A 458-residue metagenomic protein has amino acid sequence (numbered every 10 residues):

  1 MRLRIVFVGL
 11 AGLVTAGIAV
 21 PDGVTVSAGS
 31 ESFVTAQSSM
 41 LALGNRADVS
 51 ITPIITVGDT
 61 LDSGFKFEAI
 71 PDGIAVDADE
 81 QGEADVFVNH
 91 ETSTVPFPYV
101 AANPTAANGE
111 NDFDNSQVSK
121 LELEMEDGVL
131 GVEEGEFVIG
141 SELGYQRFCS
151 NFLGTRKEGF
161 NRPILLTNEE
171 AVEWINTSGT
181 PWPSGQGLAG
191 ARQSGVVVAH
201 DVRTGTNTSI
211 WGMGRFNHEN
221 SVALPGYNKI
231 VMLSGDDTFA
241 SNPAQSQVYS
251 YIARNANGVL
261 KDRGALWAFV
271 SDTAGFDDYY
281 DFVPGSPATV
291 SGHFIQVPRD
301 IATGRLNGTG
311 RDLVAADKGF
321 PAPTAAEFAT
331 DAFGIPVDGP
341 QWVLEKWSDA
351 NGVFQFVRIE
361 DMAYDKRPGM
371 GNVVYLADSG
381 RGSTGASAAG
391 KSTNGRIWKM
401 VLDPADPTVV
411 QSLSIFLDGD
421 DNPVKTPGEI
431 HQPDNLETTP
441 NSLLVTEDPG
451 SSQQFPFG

Functional and structural regions predicted by a protein language model:
M1-F7: Bacterial N-terminal signal peptides that target proteins for export
V8-G17: Bacterial N-terminal signal peptides
A19-P21: Intrinsically disordered, low-complexity polar segments enriched in Ser/Thr/Pro and acidic
G23-G458: Conserved small-residue
